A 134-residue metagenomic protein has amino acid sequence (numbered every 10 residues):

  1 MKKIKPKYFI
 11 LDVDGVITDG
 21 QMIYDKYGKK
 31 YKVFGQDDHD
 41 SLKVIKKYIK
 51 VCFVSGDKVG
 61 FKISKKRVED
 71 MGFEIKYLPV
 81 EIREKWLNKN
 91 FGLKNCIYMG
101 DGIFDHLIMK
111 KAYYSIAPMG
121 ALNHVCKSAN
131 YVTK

Functional and structural regions predicted by a protein language model:
M1-I82: Alpha-helical substrate-recognition element adjacent to the catalytic core
G28-F34, D70-E74, E84-K134: Mg2+-dependent phosphoryl-transfer enzymes with acidic/Ser/Thr/Gly-rich catalytic loops
